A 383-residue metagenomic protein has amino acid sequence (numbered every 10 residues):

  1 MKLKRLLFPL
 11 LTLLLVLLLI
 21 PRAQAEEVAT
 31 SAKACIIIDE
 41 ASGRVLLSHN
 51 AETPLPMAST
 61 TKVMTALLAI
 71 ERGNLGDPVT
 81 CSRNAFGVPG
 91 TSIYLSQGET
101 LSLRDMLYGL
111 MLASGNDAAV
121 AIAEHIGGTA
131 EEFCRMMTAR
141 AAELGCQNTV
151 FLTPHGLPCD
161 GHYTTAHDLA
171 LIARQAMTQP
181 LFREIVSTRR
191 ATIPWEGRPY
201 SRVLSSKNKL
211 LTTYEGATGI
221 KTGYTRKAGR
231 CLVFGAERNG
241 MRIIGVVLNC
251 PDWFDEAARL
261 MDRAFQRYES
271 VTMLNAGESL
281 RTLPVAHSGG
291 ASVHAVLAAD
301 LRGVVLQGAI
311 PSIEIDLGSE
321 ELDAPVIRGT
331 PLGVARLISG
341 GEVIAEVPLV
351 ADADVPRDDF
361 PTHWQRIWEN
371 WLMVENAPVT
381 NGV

Functional and structural regions predicted by a protein language model:
M1-R5: Positively charged n-region of N-terminal signal peptides that target proteins for export
P9-L18: Bacterial N-terminal signal peptides
V16-L17, P56, N74, Y268: Hydrophobic alpha-helical membrane context
L18-E27, V350: Bacterial Sec-dependent signal peptides at the C-terminal "C-region" and cleavage site
A23-P180, E184, E196: Active-site-adjacent loops and short helices of periplasmic peptidoglycan-processing enzymes
Q147, P158-V383: Domain-terminus/edge residues, biased toward the C-terminal soluble/receptor-binding domains of extracytoplasmic
